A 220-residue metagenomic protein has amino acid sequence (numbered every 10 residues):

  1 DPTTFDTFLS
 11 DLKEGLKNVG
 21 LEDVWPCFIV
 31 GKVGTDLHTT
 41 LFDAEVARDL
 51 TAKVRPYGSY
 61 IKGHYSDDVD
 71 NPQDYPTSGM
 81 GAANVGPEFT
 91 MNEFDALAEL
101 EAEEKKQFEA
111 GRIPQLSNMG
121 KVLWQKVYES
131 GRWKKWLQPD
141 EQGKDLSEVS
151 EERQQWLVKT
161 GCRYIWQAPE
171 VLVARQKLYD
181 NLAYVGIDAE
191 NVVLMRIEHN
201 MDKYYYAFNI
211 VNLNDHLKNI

Functional and structural regions predicted by a protein language model:
D1-Y60, S66: Helix-rich catalytic cores of soluble enzyme domains
A52-I220: Flexible, acidic glycine-rich loops studded with aromatic residues
